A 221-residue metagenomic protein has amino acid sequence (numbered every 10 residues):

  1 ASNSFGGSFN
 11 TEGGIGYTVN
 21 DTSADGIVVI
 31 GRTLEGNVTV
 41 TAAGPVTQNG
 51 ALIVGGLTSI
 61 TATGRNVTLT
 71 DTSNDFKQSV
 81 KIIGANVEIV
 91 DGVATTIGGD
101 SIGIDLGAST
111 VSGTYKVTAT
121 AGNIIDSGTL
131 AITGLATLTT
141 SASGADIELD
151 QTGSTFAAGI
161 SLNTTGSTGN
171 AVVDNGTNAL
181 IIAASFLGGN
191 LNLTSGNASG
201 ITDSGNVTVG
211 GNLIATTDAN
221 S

Functional and structural regions predicted by a protein language model:
A1-S221: Extracellular lectin-like interaction modules
